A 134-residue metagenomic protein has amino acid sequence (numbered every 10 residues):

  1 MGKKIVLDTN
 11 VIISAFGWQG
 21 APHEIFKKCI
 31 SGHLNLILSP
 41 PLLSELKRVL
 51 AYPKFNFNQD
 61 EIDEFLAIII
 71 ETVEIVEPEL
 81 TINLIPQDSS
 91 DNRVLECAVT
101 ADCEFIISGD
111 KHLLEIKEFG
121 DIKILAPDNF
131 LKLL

Functional and structural regions predicted by a protein language model:
M1-G20: Metal-dependent nucleic-acid phosphoesterase active-site entry motif
L7, H23-A51: PIN/NYN-family metal-dependent endoribonuclease catalytic core
D8-T9, L38-S39, G109-D110, A126-P127: A secondary-structure boundary/capping signal
H33-L36, D102-E104, I122: Short active-site oxyanion
V73-I106, K111: Active-site neighborhoods of divalent-metal-dependent phosphate/nucleic-acid chemistry enzymes
I85, K111-L134: Acidic, PIN/NYN-like endoribonuclease modules and their adjacent C-terminal/linker elements
